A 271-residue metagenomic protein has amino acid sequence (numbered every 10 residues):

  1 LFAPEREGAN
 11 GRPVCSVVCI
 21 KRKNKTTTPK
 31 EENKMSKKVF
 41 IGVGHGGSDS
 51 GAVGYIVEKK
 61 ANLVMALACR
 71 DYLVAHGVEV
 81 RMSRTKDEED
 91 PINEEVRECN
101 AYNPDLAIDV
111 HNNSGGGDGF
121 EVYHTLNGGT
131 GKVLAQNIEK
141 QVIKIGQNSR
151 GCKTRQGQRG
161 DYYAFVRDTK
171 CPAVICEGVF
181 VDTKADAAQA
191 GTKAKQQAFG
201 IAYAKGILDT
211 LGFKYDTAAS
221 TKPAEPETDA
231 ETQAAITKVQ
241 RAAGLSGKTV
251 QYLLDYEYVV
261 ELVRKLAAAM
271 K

Functional and structural regions predicted by a protein language model:
L1, M35-K38: Short, intrinsically disordered N-terminal pre-domain segments
L1-A3, A9: Intrinsically disordered, low-complexity segments enriched in serine/proline and basic residues
A9-K34: Short, Lys/Arg-enriched N-terminal segments with co-localized hydrophobic residues within the first ~10-30 amino acids
K37-G54, I108: Catalytic-core environment of secreted peptidases
K37-K38, K60-K222: Active-site-proximal helix/loop segments of hydrolytic enzymes
G46-D49, V181-D186, S246: A short, flexible beta-alpha/helix-coil linker loop
S50-V64: Glycine- and acidic-residue-enriched helix-capping/strand-helix junction motifs
K222-K271: Short, solvent-exposed alpha-helical surface patches in non-cytosolic proteins
